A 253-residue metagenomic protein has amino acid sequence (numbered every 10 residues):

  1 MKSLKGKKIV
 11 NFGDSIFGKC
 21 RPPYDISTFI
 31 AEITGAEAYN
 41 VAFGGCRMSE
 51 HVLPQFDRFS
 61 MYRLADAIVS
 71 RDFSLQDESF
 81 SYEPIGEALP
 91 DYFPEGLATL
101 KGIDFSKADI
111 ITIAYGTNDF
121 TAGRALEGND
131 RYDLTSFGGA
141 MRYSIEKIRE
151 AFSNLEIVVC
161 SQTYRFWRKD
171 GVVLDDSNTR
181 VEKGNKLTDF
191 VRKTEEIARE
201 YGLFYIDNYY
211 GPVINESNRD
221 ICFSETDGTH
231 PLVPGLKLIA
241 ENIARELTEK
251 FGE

Functional and structural regions predicted by a protein language model:
K2: Catalytic phosphate/metal-binding cores of nucleic-acid and nucleotide-processing enzymes, i.e., regions that mediate
K8, G18-R131: Conserved SGNH/GDSL esterase-like catalytic core that processes O-acyl groups on lipids and polysaccharides
F12-G13, C160: Short hydrophobic segments within beta-strands
I16-F17, G235: Short active-site segment of divalent metal-dependent hydrolases/proteases that encodes the spacing between
L53-F59, G123, Q162-E253: Catalytic His-Asp segment of secreted/periplasmic serine-dependent ester chemistry enzymes
M141-I145, V191: Generic structural signal for well-ordered alpha-helices, preferentially at hydrophobic/aromatic core positions
F152-I157: A short helix->loop->beta-strand "cap" motif at the edges of active sites that frequently abuts
